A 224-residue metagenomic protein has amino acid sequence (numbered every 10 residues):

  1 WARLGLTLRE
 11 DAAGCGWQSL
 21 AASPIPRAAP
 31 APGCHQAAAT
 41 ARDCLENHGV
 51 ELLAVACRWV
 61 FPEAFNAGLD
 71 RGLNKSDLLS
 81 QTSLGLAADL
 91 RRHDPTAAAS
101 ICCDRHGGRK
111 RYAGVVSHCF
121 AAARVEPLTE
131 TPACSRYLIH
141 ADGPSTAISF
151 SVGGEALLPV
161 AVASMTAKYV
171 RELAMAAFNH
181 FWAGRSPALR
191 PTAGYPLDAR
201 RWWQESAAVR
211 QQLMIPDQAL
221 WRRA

Functional and structural regions predicted by a protein language model:
W1-A224: RNase H-like, Mg2+-dependent phosphodiesterase core, and more generally RNA phosphate-backbone-engaging helix-loop
